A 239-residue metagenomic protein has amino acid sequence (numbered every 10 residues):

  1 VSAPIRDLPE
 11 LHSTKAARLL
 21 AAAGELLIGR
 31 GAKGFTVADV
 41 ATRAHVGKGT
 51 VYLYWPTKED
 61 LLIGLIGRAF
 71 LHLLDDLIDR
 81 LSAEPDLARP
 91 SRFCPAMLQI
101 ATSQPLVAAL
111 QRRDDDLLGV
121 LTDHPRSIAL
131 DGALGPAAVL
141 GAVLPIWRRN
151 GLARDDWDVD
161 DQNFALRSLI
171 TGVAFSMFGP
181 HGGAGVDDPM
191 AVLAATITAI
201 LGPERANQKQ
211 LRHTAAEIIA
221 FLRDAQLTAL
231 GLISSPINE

Functional and structural regions predicted by a protein language model:
S2, A138, A142-N150, F175 (+1 more regions): C-terminal peripheral helix-coil segments that are non-catalytic and often amphipathic
H12-A23, V40, L65-L73, L77 (+1 more regions): Generic hydrophobic, amphipathic alpha-helix propensity
R18, D60, R92-A96, D161-S168 (+1 more regions): Amphipathic alpha-helical interaction segments
R18, L26, R30-D60, G64: Helix-turn-helix
A22-L26, I100, L169: Short amphipathic alpha-helical elements of helix-turn-helix/winged-helix folds
G64, I78-A109, R113, N163: Hydrophobic alpha-helical connector segments
A101-R126, G141, Q210: Amphipathic alpha-helical segments used for helix-helix packing
G119-L152, W157-F175, A191, A195: Amphipathic alpha-helical packing segments from all-alpha helical-bundle domains
